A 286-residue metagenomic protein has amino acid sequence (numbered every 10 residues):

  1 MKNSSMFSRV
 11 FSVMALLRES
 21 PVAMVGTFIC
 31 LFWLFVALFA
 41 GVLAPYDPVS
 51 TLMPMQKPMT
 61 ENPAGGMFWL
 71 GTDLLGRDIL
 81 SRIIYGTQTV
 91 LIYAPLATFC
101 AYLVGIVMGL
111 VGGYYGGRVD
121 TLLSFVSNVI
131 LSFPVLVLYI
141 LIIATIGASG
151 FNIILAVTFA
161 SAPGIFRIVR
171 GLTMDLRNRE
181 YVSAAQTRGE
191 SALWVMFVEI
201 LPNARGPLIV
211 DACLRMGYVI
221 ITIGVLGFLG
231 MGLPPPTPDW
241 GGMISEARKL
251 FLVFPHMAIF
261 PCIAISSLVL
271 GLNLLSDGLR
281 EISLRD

Functional and structural regions predicted by a protein language model:
M1-Y102, I106, L110-V111, G117-T121 (+6 more regions): Gly/Trp-centered helix-boundary motif
F28-L31, I84, L96-L103, L122 (+8 more regions): Hydrophobic residues within alpha-helical transmembrane segments of multi-pass solute transporters/permease subunits
W33, L110, Y139-A144, I153 (+4 more regions): Transmembrane alpha-helix boundary and packing residues in multipass membrane permease domains and related
W69, D73, I79, C100-V104 (+1 more regions): Generic hydrophobic transmembrane alpha-helix motif, especially the helices
T72-R77, Y114-Y115, A184-N203, I244: Short helix-to-coil transition segments within interhelical loops that connect adjacent transmembrane helices
R82-I84, L91, V126, V169 (+7 more regions): Short hydrophobic alpha-helical segments within the ABC transporter permease transmembrane module
Q88, I130, P134, I143-G147 (+9 more regions): Residue-level hotspots within pore-lining transmembrane alpha-helices of multi-pass secondary transporters
I143-T145, V157, L172-T173, T222-A264: Glycine-rich helix-loop "coupling/hinge" segments at transmembrane-helix boundaries in multipass transporters
